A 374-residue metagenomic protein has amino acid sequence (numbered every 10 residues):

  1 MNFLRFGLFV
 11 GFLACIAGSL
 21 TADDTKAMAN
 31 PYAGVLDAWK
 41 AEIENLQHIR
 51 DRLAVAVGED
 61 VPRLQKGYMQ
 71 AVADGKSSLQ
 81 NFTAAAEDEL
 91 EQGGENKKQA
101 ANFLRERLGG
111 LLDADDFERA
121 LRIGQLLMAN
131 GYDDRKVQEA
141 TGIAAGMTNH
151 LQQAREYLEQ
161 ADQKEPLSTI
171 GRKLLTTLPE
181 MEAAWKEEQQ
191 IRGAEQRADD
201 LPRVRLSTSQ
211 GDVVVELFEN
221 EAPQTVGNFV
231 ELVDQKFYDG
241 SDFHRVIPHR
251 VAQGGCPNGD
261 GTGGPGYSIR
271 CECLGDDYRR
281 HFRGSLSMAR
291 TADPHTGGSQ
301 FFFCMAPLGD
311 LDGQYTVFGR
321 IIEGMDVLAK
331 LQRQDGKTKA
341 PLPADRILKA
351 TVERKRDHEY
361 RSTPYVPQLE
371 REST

Functional and structural regions predicted by a protein language model:
M1-R5: Positively charged n-region of N-terminal signal peptides that target proteins for export
G7-A17: Bacterial N-terminal signal peptides
C15-T25: Bacterial Sec-dependent signal peptides at the C-terminal "C-region" and cleavage site
D23-T374: Cyclophilin-like peptidyl-prolyl cis-trans isomerases
